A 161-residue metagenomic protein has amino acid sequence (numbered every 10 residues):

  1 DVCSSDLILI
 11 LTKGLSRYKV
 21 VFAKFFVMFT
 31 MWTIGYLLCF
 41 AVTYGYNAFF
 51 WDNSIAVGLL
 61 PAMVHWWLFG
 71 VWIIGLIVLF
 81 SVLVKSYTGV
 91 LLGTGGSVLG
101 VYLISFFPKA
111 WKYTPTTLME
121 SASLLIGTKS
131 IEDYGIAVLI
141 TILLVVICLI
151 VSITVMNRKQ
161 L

Functional and structural regions predicted by a protein language model:
V2-S4: Short, small-residue-biased leader/transition segments that mark boundaries at the very start of proteins
L9-S16: Short helix-to-coil transition segments within interhelical loops that connect adjacent transmembrane helices
G14, L83-V84, R158: Helix-loop interface residues and adjacent transmembrane-helix termini in multi-pass membrane transporters, primarily
Y18-F22, M156: Alpha-helix N-cap/helix-start motif at helix boundaries, enriched for small hydrophobics
V21-T88, T94, S123-L143: Secretory targeting signals
G95-R158: Terminal transmembrane helical anchor/hairpin motif
